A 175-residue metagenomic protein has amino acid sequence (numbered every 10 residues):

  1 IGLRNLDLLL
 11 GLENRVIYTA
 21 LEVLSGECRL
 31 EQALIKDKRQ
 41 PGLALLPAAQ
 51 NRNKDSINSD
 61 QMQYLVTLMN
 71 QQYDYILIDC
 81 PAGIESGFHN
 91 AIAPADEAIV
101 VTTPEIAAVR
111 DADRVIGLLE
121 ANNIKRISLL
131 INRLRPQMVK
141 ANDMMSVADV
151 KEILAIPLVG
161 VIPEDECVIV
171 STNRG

Functional and structural regions predicted by a protein language model:
I1-Q71, I169-R174: P-loop/Walker-type NTP enzyme "switch/lid" segment
D60, Y64, L68-Q71, Y75 (+2 more regions): Conserved catalytic-core segment of NTP-binding enzymes
